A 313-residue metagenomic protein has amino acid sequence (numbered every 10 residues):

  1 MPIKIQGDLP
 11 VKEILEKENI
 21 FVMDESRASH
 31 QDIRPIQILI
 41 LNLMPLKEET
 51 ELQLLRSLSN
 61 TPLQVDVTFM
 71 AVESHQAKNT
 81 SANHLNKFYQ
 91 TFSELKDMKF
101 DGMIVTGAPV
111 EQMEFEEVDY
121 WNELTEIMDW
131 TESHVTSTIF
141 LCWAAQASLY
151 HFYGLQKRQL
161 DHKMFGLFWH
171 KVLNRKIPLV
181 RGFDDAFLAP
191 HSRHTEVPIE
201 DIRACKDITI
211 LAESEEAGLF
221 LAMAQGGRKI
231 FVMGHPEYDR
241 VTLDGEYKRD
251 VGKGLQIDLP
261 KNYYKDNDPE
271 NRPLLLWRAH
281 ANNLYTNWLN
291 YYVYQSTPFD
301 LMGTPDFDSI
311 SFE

Functional and structural regions predicted by a protein language model:
M1-S74, Q90, L95, K99 (+2 more regions): Amide-donor transfer/coupling interface in amidating biosynthetic enzymes
T50-Q53, N79-S81, F115-E116: Short, glycine/acidic-enriched capping/hinge loops at junctions between secondary-structure elements
V72-E73, F100-V110: Short loop/turn segments at strand-loop or loop-helix junctions that form parts of catalytic or ligand-binding pockets
E73-N86: N-terminal beta-loop-helix "entrance" segment that forms/cooperates in small-molecule cofactor or anionic ligand
F88-Y89, S93-K96, D101-M103, W121 (+1 more regions): Long, contiguous secondary-structure blocks with strong helical propensity
V105-N174: Cysteine-nucleophile active-site neighborhood
